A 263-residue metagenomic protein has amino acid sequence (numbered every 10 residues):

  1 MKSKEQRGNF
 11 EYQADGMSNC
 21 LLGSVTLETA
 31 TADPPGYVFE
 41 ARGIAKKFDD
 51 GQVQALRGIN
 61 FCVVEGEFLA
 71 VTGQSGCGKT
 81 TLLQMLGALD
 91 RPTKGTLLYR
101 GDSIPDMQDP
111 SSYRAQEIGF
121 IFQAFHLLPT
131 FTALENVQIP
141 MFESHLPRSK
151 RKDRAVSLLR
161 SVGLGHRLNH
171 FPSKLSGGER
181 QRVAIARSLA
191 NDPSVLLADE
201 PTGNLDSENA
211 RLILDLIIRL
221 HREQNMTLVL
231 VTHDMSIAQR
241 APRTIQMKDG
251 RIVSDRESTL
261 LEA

Functional and structural regions predicted by a protein language model:
M1-K47, S254-A263: ABC-family P-loop ATPase nucleotide-binding domain
P35-M247, I252: ABC family nucleotide-binding domain
